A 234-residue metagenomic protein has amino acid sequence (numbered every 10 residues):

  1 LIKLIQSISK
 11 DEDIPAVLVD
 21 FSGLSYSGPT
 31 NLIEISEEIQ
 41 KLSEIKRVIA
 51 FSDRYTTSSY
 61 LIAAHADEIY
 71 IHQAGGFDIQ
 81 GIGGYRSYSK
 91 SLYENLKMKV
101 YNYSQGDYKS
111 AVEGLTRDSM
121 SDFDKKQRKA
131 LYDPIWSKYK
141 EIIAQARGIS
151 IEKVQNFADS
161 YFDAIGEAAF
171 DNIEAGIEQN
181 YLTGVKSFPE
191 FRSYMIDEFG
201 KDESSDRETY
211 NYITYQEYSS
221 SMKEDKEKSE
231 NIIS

Functional and structural regions predicted by a protein language model:
L1-I165, I196-S234: Small-residue-centered hinge/linker elements
A169-D171: Extended, domain-scale alpha-helical bundle/helix-rich regions
P189: Extracellular glycan-binding segments that recognize GlcNAc-based cell-wall polysaccharides
